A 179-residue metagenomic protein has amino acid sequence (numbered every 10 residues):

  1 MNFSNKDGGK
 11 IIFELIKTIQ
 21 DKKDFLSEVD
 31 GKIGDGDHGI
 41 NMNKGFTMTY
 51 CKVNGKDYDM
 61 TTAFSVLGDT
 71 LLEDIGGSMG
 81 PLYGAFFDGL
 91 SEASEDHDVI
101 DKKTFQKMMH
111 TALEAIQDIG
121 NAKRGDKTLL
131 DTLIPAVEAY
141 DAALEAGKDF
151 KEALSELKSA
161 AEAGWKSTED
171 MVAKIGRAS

Functional and structural regions predicted by a protein language model:
M1-R177: N-terminal loops that bind phosphate or other acidic moieties and the adjacent beta-alpha structural core
